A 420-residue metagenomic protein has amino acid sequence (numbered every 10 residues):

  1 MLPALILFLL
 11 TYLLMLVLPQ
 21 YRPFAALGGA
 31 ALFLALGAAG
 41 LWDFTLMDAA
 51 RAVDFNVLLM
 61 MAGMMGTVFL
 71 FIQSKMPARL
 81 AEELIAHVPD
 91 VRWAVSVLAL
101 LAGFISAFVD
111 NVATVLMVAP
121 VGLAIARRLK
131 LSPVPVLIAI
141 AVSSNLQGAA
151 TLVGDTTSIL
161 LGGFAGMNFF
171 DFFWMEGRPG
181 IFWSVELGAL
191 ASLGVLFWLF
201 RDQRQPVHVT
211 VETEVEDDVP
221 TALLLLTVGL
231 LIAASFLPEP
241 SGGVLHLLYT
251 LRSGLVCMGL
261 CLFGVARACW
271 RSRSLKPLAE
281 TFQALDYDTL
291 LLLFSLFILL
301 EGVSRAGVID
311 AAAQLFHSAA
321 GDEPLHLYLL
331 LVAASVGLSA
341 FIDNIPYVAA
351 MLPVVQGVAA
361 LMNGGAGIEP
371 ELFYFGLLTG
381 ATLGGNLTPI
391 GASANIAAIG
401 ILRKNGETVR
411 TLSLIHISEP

Functional and structural regions predicted by a protein language model:
L2-Y12, P19-W42, D54-G66, A191 (+3 more regions): Hydrophobic mid-bilayer segments of alpha-helices in multi-pass membrane transport proteins, especially secondary
P19, L46-V57, F172-W183, V211-V215 (+3 more regions): Interfacial loop-to-helix junctions that mark the boundaries of transmembrane helices in multi-pass membrane
M47-V134, T289-G364: Membrane-embedded alpha-helical segments and adjacent helix-loop junctions characteristic of multi-pass solute
N56-G63, E176-S192, L248-C257, F375-L387: Alpha-helical transmembrane segments
R92-V97, R128-A139, F169-R178, N363-F373 (+1 more regions): Membrane-interface alpha-helices at helix entry/exit sites of multi-pass transporters
S106-L116, P133-D171, G188, S192-L193 (+2 more regions): Alpha-helical transmembrane segments and, especially, the helix-loop junctions at the ends of these helices
V185-P277, G400, V409: Long, contiguous bundles of hydrophobic transmembrane helices that form the permeation core of multi-pass
I415-P420: Residue-level detector of conserved catalytic or cofactor/ligand-binding positions in enzyme active sites
